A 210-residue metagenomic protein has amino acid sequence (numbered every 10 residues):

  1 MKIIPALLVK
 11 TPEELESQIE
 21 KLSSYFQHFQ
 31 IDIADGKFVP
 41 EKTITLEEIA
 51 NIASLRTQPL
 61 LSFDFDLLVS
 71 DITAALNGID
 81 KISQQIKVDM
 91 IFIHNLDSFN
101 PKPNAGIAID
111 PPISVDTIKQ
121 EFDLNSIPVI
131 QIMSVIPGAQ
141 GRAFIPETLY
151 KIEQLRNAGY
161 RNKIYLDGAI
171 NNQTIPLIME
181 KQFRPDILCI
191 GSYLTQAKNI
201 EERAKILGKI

Functional and structural regions predicted by a protein language model:
I4-K10, H28-K42, P59-F99, P103-K119 (+2 more regions): Catalytic beta/alpha-barrel core
K10, E14, P40-E47, Q140-K151 (+2 more regions): Alpha-helix N-cap and loop-to-helix initiation/capping positions
L15-L22, D71-S83, P112-N125, A169-L188 (+1 more regions): Catalytic cores of alpha/beta
L22, D32, I79, I130 (+5 more regions): Conserved, mostly hydrophobic/aromatic
K37-R56, L60-L76, I175-T195: A short alpha/beta connector and helix-capping loop motif
K42-F65, N104, A108-P111, T148-I170 (+1 more regions): Alpha-helix-loop-beta-strand connector modules within alpha/beta enzyme cores
N95-D97, Q131-Q140, K181-L207: Glycine-rich phosphate-binding active-site loops on the catalytic face of alpha/beta enzymes
V129, R142-A143, E147-R156, L188: Positively charged, amphipathic and often flexible ligand-engagement surfaces
